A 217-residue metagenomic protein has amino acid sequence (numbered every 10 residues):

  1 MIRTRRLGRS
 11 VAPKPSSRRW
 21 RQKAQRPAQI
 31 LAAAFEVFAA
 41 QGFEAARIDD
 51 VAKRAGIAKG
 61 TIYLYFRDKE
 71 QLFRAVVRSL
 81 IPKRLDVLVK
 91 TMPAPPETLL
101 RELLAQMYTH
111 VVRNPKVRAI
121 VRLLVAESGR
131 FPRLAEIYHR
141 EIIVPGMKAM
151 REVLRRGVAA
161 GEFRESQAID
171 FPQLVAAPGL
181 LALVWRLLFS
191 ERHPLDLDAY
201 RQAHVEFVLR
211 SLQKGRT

Functional and structural regions predicted by a protein language model:
M1-I57, Y65, E70-Q71: Basic, helix-initiating cap at the start of DNA-binding domains
K23, L31, V77, A135-M147 (+2 more regions): Amphipathic, non-transmembrane alpha-helical scaffold segments
A32, E97-R122, A126, I169 (+3 more regions): Amphipathic alpha-helical segments that line or abut small-molecule/effector binding pockets and mediate allosteric
G60: Key DNA-contact positions within bacterial/archaeal DNA-binding proteins
R74-Q106: Amphipathic alpha-helical linker/stalk segments
T98, R113, R133-A159, I169-Q173: Amphipathic alpha-helical packing segments from all-alpha helical-bundle domains
V112-R140, V184-F189: Amphipathic alpha-helical segments used for helix-helix packing
E136, V158-E206, R216-T217: Hydrophobic/aromatic-rich alpha-helical bundle segments in the mid-to-C-terminal region
